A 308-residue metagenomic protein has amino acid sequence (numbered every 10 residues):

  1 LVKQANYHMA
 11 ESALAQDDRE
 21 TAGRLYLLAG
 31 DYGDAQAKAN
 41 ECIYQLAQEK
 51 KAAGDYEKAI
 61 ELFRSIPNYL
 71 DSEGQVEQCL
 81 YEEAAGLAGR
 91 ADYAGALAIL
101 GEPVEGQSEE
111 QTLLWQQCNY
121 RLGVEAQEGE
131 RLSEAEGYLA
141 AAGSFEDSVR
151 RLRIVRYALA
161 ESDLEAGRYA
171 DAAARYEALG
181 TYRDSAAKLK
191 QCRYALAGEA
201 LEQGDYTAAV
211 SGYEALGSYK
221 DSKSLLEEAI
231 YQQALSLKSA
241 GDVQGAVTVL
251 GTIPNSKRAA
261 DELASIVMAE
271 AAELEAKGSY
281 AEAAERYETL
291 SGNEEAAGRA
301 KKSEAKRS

Functional and structural regions predicted by a protein language model:
L1, Y26-K38, F63-Q75, L100-L114 (+5 more regions): Short solvent-exposed coil/turn linkers within tandem alpha-helical repeat scaffolds
N6-H8, A13, E20-G23, A29 (+9 more regions): A composition-biased, non-transmembrane "mature-region" signal
S12-Q16, G23-L28, E49, N68 (+3 more regions): Non-catalytic tandem-repeat scaffold regions and their flanking low-complexity/translocation tails
